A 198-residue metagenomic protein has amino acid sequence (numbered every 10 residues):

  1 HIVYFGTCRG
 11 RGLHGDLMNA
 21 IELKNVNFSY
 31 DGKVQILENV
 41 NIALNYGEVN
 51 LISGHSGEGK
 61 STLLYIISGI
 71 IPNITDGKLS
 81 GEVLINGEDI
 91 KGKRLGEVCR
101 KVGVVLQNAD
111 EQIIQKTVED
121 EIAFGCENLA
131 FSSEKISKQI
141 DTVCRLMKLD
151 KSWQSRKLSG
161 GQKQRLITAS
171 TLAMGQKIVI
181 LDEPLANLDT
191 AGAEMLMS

Functional and structural regions predicted by a protein language model:
M18-L23, F28-N39, Y46, I71-D76 (+2 more regions): A short, flexible loop at the N-terminus of ABC-type nucleotide-binding domains that lies
S53-H55: The feature captures the beta-strand-to-loop junction immediately N-terminal to the Walker
S68: Helix-to-loop junction immediately C-terminal to a conserved catalytic motif
D76-D89: Conserved ABC transporter NBD signature motif
E134-K151: Conserved ABC ATPase "signature" region
Q154-Q162: Conserved ABC ATPase signature
V179-E183: Catalytic Walker B motif of ABC-type/P-loop ATPase nucleotide-binding domains
